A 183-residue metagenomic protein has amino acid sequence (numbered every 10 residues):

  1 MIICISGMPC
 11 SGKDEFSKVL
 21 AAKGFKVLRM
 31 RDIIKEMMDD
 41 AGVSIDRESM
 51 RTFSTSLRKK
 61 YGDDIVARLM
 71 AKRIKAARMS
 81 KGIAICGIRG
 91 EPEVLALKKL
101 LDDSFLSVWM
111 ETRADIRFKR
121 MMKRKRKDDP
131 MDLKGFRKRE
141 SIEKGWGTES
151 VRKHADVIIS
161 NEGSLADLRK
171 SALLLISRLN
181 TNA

Functional and structural regions predicted by a protein language model:
M1-I3: Extreme N-terminal starter segment of soluble prokaryotic enzymes
M8, L20: P-loop (Walker A) phosphate-binding loop of NTP-binding proteins
S11: ATP-binding Walker
D14: Walker A/P-loop
K26-K99, K134-K138: ATP-dependent small-molecule kinase phosphotransfer cores that center on conserved nucleotide phosphate-binding segments
V27, S107, V157-S160: Short, well-ordered beta-strand core segments
D64-I65, K123-R178: Small-molecule kinase domains that catalyze NTP-dependent phosphoryl transfer to phosphate-bearing small molecules
C86-G87, L100-K125: Conserved phosphate-donor/acceptor-positioning beta-strand/loop module used by diverse small-molecule
